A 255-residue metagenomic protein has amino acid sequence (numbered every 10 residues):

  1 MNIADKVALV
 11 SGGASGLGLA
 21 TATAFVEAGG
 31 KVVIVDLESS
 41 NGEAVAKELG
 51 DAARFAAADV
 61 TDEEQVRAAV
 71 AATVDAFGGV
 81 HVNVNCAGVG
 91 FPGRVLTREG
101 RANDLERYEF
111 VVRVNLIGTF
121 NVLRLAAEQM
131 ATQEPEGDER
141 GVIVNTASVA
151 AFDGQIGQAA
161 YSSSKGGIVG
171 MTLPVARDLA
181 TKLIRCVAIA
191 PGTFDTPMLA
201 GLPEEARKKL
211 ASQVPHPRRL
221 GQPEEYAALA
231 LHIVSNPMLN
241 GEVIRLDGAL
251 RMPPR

Functional and structural regions predicted by a protein language model:
N2-V33: Canonical Rossmann dinucleotide-binding motif of NAD(H)/NADP(H)-dependent dehydrogenases/reductases, specifically
S39-S40, A57-A69, L105: The beta1-alpha1 cofactor-binding region of Rossmann-like NAD(H)/NADP(H)-dependent oxidoreductases
R67, G90-E109, E128, T132-D138 (+2 more regions): Conserved mid-core segment of classical short-chain dehydrogenase/reductases
V89, R101-N121, V144, Y161 (+1 more regions): Catalytic Tyr-X3-Lys loop
L123, S164, T172: Active-site helix of classical SDR
S148: Residue(s) in the substrate-gating loop at a strand-loop-helix junction that position the organic substrate next
D153, Q213, L231, S235-R255: Short C-terminal tail/terminal secondary-structure segment of NAD(P)H-dependent dehydrogenase/reductase domains
V214-Y226: A conserved structural motif in NAD(P)-dependent oxidoreductases
